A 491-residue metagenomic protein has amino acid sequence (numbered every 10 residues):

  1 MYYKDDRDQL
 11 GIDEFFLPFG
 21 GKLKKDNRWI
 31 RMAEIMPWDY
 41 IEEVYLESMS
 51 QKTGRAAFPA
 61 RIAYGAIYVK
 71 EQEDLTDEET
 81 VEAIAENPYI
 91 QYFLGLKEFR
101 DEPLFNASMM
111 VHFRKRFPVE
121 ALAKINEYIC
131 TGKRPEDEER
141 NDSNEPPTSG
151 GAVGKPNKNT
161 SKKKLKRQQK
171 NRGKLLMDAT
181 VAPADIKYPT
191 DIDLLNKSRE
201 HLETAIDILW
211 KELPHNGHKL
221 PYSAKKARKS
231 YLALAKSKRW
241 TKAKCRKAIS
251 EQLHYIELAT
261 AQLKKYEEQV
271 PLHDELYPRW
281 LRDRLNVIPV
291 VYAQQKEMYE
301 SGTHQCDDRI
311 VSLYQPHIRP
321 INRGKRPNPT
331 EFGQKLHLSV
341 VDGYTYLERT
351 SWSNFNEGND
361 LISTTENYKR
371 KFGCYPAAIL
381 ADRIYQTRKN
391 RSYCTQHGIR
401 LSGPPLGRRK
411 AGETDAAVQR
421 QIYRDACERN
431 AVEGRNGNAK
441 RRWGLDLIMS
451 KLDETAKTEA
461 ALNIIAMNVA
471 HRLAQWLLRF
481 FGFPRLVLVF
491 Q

Functional and structural regions predicted by a protein language model:
M1-M36, T148, A152-T160, A474-Q491: Charged, often Cys/His-bearing segments associated with DNA-binding zinc-finger transcription factors
L23-Y68, T414: Basic, short loop/linker segments at the boundary and entry of helix-turn-helix/winged-helix-like folds
N27, A66, T80, I84 (+9 more regions): Short, conserved catalytic/metal-binding motifs centered on acidic residues
G54-F58, P88, L380-R388, R408: Acidic, metal-coordinating catalytic cores used for nucleic-acid/nucleotide bond scission and strand-transfer chemistry
K97, D101-Q315: Active-site- or DNA-interface-adjacent structural scaffold in DNA-acting proteins
T303-H337: Active-site cores of enzymes that catalyze phosphoryl transfer or operate on phosphate-rich substrates
K325-K371: Electropositive, glycine- and tryptophan-enriched low-complexity nucleic-acid-binding patches
R383-E454: Helix-centered, glycine/charged polyanion-binding patches within enzymatic domains that contact phosphate-containing
